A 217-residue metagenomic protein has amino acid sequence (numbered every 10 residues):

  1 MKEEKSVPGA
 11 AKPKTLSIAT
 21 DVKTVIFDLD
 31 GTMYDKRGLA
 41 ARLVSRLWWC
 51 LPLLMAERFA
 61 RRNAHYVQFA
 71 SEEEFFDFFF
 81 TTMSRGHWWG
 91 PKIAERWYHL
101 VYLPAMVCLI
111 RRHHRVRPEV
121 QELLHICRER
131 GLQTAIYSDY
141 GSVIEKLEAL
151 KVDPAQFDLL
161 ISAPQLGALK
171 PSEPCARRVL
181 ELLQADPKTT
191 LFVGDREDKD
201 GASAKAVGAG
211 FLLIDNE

Functional and structural regions predicted by a protein language model:
E3, G9-R62: Active-site neighborhood of HAD-like aspartate-dependent phosphohydrolases
I18-T20, R130-L132, L183-D186: Glycine-rich phosphate-binding loop signature in dinucleotide/nucleotide-binding domains
A60-A105: A metal-dependent, Asp-based hydrolase signature
P104-A135, E173: Short, acidic loop-to-helix structural element flanking the phosphoryl-transfer center in phosphate-processing enzymes
Y137-L191, K199: Substrate-recognition "cap/lid" segment bordering the active-site pocket of phosphatases
L191-E217: Acidic, Mg2+-coordinating phosphoryl-transfer loop and its flanking beta/alpha structural elements, shared across
